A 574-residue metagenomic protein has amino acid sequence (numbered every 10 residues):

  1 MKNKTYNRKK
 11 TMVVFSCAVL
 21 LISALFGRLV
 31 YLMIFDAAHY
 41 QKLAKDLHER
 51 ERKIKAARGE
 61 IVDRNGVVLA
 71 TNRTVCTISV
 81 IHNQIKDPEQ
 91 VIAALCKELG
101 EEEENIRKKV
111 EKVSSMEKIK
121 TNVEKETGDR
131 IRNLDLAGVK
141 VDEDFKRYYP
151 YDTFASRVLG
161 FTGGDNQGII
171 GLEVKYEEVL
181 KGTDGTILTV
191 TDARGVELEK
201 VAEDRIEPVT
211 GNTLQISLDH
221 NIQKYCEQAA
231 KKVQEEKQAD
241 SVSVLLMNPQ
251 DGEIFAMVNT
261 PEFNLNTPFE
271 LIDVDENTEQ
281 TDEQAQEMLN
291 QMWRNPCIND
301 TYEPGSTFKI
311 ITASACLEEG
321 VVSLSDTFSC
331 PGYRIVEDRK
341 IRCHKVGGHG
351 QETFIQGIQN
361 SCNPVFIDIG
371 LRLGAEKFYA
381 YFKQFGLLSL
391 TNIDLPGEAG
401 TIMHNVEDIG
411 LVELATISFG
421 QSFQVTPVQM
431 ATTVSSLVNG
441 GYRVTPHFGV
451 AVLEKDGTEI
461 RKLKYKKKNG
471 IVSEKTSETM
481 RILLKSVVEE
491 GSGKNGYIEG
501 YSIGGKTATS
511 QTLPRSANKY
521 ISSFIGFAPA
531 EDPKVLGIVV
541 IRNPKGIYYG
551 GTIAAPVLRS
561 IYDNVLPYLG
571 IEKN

Functional and structural regions predicted by a protein language model:
M1-N277, T301, E376-L388, G496-Y497 (+3 more regions): Periplasmic/cell-envelope proteins involved in peptidoglycan metabolism and beta-lactam response
V68-A70, D192-E203, Q250-T307, I311-N543 (+2 more regions): Beta-lactam-recognizing serine transpeptidase/beta-lactamase-like catalytic domain environment
